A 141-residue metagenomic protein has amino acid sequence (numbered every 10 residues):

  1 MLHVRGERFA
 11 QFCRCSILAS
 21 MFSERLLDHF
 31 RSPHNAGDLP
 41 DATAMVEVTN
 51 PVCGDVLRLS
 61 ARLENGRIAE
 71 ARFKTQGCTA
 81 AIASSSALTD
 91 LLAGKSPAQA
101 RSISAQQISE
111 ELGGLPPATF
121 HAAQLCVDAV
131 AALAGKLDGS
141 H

Functional and structural regions predicted by a protein language model:
C13-C15: Cysteine-centered motifs
L18-G37, V46, K95-Q99, I103-H141: C-terminal binding/interaction regions
D28, S32-R72: Structured beta-strand/loop patches that form or line metal/cofactor-binding pockets in enzymes
C53, T75-S84, A122: Short, thiol/selenol-centered motifs that function as redox-active sites or metal-ligating centers
A80-K95: Alpha-helical support elements that line or immediately flank enzyme active sites and cofactor-binding pockets
